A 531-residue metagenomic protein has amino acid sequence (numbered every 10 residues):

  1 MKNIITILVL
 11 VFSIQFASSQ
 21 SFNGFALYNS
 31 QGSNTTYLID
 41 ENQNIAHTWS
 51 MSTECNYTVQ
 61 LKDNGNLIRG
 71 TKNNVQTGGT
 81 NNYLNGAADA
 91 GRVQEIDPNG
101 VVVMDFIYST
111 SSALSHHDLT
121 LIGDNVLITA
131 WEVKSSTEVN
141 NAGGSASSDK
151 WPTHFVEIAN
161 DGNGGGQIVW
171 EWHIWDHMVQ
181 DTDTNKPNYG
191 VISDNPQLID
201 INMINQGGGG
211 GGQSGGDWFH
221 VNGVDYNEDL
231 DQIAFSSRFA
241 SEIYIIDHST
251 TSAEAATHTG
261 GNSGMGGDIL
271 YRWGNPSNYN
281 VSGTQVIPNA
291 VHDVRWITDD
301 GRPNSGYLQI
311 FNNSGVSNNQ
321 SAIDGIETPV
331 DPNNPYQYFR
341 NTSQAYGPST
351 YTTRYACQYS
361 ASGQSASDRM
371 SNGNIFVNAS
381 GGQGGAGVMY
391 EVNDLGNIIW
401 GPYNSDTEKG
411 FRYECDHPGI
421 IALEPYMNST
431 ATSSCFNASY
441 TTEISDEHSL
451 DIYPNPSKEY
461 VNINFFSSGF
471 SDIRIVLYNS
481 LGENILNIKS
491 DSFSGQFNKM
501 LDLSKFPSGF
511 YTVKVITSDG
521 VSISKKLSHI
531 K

Functional and structural regions predicted by a protein language model:
M1-S21, T441, K531: Bacterial Sec-dependent N-terminal signal peptides
K2, E157, K525-K526: A general lysine-centric signal
T6, E41, S445-Y453, S457-K531: C-terminal outer-membrane/trafficking sorting elements
T6-V9, F16, Y83-N85, S109 (+11 more regions): Generic marker of residues within folded, mature protein domains
F12, T407-F436, E483, K505-K531: In a subset of proteins, long, contiguous C-terminal domains/tails are tracked
S19-A438: Histidine-/acidic-rich catalytic cores in large beta-rich domains
W273, T441, I473: Short clusters of hydrophobic/aromatic residues that line enzyme substrate/ligand-binding pockets
